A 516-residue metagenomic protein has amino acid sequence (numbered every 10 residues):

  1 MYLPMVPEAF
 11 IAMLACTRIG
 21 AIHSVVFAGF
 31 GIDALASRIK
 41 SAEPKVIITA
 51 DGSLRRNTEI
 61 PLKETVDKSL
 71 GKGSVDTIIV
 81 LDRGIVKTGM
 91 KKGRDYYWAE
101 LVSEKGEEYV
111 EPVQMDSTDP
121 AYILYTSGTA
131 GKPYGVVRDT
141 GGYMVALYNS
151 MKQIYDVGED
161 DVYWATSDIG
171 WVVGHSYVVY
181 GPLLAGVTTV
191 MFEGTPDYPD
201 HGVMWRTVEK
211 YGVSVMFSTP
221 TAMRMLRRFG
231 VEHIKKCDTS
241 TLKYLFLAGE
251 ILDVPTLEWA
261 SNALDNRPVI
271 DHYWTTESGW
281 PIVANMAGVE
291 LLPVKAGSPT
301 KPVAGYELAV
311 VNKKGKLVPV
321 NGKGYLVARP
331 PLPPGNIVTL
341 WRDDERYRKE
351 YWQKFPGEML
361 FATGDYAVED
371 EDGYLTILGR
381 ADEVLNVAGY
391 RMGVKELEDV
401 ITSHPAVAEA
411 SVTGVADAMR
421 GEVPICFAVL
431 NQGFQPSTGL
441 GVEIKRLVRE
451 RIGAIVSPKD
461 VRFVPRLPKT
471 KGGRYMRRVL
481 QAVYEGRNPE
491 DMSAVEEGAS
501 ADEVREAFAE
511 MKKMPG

Functional and structural regions predicted by a protein language model:
M1, V26-G52, V66, E209 (+12 more regions): AMP-binding/adenylate-forming catalytic core of the ANL superfamily
M1-A36, W164-I169, R391: Conserved AMP-binding/adenylate-forming
R18-E100, G212, T219-P220: Structural core segment of the AMP-binding/adenylate-forming
V75-L81, I85-V86, K91-Y125, K132 (+4 more regions): Conserved pre-ATP/AMP-binding loop-to-beta segment of ANL
V80-D82, M419, E450-Y475, R487-P515: AMP-binding/adenylate-forming catalytic domain of the ANL superfamily
M144-V162, V172-V215, R228-F229: Conserved AMP-binding/adenylation subdomain of ANL enzymes
L184-V187, S214-S218, R227-P293, E307 (+1 more regions): Gly/Ser/Thr-rich phosphate-binding loop
K301-G305, K316-Q353, M392, N488: Conserved ATP/PPi-binding loop(s) of AMP-dependent carboxylate-activating enzymes
